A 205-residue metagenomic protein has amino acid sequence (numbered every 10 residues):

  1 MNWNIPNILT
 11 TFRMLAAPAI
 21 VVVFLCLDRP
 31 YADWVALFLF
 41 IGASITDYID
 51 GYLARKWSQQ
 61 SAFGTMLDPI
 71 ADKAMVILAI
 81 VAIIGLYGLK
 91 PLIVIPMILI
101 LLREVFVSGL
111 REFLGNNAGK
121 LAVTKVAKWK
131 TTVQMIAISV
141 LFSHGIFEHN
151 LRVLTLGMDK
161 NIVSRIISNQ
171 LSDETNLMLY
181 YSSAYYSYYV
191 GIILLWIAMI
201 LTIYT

Functional and structural regions predicted by a protein language model:
M1-Y204: Alpha-helical transmembrane bundles and membrane-interface segments of multipass inner-membrane proteins
